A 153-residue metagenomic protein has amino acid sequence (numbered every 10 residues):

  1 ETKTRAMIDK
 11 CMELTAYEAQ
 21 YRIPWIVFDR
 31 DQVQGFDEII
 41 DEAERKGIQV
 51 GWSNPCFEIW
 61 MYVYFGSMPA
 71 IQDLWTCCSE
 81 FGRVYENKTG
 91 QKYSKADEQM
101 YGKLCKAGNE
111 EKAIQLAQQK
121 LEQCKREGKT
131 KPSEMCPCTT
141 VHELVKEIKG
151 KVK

Functional and structural regions predicted by a protein language model:
E1-K3: A short beta-strand-loop structural module common to alpha/beta enzyme folds
A6-K10: Well-ordered alpha-helical segments embedded in enzymatic catalytic cores
C11-W25, R30-K153: C-terminal accessory helical subdomains adjacent to catalytic cores in phosphodiester- and nucleotide-handling enzymes
